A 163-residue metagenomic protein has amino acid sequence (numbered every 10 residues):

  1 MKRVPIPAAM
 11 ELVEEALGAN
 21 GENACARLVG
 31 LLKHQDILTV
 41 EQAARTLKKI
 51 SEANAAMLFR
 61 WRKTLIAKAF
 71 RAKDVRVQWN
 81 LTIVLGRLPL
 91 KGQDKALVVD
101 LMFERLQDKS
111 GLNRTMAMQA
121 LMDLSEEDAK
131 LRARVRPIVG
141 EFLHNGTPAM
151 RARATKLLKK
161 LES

Functional and structural regions predicted by a protein language model:
M1-S163: Alpha-helical scaffold domains
